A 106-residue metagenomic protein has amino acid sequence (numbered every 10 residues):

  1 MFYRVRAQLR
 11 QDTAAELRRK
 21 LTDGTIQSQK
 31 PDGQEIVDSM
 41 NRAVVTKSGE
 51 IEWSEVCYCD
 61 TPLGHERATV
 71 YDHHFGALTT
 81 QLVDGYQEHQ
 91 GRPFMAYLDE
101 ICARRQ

Functional and structural regions predicted by a protein language model:
M1-A68, H89-Q106: Short S/T/G/P-rich N-terminal loop/turn motif that feeds into the first structured element of a domain
G24-Q29, H73-L82: A common structural junction motif
I36, G76-Q90: Conserved short beta-strand edge segments in small beta-sheet-based binding/regulatory domains
